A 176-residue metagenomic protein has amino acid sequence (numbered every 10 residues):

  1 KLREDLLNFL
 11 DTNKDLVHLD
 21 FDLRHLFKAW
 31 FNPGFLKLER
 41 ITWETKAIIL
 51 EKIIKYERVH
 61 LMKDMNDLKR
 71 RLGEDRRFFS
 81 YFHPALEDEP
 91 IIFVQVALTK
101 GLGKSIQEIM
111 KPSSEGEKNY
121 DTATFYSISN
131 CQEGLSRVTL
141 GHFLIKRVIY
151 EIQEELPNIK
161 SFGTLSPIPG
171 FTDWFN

Functional and structural regions predicted by a protein language model:
K1-N176: Extended, composition-driven regions rather than compact fold-specific motifs
